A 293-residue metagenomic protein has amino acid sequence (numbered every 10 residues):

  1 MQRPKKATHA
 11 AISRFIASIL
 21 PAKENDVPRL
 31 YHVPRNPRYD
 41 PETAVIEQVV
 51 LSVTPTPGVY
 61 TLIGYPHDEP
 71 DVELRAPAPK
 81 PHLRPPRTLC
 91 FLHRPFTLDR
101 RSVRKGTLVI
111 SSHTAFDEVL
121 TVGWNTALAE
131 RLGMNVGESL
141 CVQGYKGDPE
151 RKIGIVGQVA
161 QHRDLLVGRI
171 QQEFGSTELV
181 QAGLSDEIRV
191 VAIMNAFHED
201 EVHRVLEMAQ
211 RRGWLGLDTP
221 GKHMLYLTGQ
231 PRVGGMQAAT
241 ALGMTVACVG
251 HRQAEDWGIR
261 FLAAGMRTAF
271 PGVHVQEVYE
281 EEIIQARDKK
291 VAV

Functional and structural regions predicted by a protein language model:
M1-V293: Active-site catalytic microenvironments in core metabolic enzymes, especially phosphate/sugar-handling
